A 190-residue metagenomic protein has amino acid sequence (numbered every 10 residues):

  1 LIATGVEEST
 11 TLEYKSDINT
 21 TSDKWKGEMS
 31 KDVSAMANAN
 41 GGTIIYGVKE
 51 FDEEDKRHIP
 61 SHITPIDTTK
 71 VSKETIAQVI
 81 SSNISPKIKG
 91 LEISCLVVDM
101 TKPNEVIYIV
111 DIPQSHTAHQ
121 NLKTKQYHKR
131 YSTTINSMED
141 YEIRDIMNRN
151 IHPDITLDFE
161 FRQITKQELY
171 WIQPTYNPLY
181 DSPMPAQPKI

Functional and structural regions predicted by a protein language model:
L1-G42, K49-E53, E142-I190: Bergerat-fold GHKL/Histidine-kinase-like ATPase
L12, S61-T64, Q120, K125-Q126: Flexible, active-site-adjacent loop/turn segments at secondary-structure boundaries
T20-D23, E50-P103: A broadly used, surface-exposed interaction patch
M36-N40, V71-E74, T117, T133-M138: Glycine-rich loops and low-complexity Gly/Arg-rich segments that provide flexible linkers or classic glycine-based
A37-I44, N83-K87: Conserved NTP-handling cores and scaffolds of large molecular machines
I45-G47, I109: A structural signal for short, well-ordered beta-strand segments and their strand-loop junctions that often border
P86-Y180: Mixed-charge intrinsically disordered linker/loop segments at interdomain junctions
